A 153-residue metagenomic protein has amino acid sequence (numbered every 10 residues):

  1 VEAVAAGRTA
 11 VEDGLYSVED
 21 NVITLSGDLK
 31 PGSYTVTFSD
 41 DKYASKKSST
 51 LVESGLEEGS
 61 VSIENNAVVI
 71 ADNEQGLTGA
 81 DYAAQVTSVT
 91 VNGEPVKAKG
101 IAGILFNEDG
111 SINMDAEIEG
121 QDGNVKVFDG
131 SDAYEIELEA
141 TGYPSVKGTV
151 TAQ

Functional and structural regions predicted by a protein language model:
V1-R8, E57-E94: Solvent-exposed, low-complexity, repeat-rich "mucin-like" stalks and linkers
G7-A10, K42-A44, N92-P95, G142-P144: Solvent-exposed strand-loop boundary residues in beta-sheet-rich modules
T9-V22, S60-V61, T87, E94-Q121: Extracellular/luminal ectodomains and secreted, surface-exposed scaffolds of diverse proteins
D20-T24, S33, N65-A67, D109-S111 (+1 more regions): A generic structural signal for beta-strand entry/edge sites
I23, V68-I70, V91, I112-M114 (+2 more regions): Short linear proline/tyrosine/threonine-rich motifs used for host-factor recruitment and membrane trafficking/assembly
S26-G32, I118-D132: Surface-exposed, short loops/turns at beta-strand junctions within beta-sandwich domains
F38-D40, L138-A140: Conserved structural position at the C-terminal beta-strand of extracellular beta-sandwich adhesion modules
A44-E53, P144-A152: Edge beta-strands of extracellular beta-sandwich domains
